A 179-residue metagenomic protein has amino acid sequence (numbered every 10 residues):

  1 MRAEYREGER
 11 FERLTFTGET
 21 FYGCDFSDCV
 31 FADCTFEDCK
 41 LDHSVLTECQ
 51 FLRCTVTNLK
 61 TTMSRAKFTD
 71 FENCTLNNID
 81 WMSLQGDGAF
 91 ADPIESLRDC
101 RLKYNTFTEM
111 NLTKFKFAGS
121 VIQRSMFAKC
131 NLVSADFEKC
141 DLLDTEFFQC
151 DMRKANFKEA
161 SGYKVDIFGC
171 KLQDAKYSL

Functional and structural regions predicted by a protein language model:
M1-L179: Tandem repeat scaffolds
